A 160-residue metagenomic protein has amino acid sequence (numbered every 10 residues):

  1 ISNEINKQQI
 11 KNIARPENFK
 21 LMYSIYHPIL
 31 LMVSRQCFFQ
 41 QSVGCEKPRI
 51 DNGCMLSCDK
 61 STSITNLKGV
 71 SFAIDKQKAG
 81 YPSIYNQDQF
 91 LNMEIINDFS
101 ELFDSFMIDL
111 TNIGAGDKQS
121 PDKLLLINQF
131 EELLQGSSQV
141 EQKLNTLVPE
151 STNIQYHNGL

Functional and structural regions predicted by a protein language model:
I1-L160: Active-site pocket-lining/capping segments in soluble small-molecule metabolic enzymes
